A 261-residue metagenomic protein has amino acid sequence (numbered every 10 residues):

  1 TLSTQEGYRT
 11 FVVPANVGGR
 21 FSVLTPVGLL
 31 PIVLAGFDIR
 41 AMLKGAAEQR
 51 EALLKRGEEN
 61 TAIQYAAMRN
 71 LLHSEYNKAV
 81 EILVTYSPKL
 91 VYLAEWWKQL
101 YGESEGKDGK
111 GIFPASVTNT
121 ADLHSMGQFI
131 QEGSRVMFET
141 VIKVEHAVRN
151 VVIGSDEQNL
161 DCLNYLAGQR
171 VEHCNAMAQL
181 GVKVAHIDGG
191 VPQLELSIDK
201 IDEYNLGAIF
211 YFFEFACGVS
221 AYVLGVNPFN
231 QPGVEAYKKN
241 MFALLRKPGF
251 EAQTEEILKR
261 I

Functional and structural regions predicted by a protein language model:
T1-E139, E145, G233-I261: Active-site phosphate/pyrophosphate-binding segments
R9-N16, L163-G168, A221, G225-V226: Short beta-alpha connecting loops at secondary-structure transitions that line or flank enzyme active sites
R20-T25, N150-V151, L206: Short, charged, surface-exposed secondary-structure boundary motifs
T85, P114, R170-H173, G225-P228: A short N-terminal beta->alpha junction/helix N-cap motif
A115-D202: Helicase-primase coupling helices
V141, L224-P228, A252: Long, hydrophobic, amphipathic alpha-helical segments used as structural scaffolds
V182-L245: C-terminal helical cap and adjacent loop that interface with cofactors, partners, or active-site loops
